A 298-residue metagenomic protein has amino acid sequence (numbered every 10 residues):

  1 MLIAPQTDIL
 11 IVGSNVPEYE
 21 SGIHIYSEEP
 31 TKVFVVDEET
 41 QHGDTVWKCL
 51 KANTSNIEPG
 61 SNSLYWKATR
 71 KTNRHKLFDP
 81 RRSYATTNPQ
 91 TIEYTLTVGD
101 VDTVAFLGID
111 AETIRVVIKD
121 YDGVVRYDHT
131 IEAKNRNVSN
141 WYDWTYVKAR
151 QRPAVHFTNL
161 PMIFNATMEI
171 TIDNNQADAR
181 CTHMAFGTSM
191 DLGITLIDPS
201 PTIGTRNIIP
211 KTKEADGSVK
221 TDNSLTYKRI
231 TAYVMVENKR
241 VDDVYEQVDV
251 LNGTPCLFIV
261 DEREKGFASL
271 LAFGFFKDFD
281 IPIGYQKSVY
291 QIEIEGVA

Functional and structural regions predicted by a protein language model:
M1-N15, K71-T86, G99-R115, K119-A298: Extracellular/virion structural assembly segments
M1-S83: Tryptophan-rich substrate-binding surfaces of secreted polymer-degrading and adhesive proteins
P89-Y94: Non-catalytic, beta-strand-enriched accessory regions in extracellular/secretory proteins and membrane protein
